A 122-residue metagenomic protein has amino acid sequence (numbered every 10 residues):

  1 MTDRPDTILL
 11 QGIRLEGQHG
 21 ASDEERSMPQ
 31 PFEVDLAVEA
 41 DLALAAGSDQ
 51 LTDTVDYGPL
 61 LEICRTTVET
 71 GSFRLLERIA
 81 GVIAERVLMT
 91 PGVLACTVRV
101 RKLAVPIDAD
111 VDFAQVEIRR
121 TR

Functional and structural regions predicted by a protein language model:
M1-R122: N-terminal, polar/charged subdomain of small-to-medium soluble alpha/beta proteins
